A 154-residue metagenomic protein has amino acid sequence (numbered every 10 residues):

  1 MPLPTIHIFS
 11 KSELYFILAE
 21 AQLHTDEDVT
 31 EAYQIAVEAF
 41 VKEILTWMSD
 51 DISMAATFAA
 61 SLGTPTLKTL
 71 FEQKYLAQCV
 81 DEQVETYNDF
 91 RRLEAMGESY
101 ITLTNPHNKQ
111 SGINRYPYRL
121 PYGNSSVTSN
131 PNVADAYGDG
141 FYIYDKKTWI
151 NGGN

Functional and structural regions predicted by a protein language model:
M1-N154: Acidic/polar-rich alpha-helix caps and helix-coil junctions
